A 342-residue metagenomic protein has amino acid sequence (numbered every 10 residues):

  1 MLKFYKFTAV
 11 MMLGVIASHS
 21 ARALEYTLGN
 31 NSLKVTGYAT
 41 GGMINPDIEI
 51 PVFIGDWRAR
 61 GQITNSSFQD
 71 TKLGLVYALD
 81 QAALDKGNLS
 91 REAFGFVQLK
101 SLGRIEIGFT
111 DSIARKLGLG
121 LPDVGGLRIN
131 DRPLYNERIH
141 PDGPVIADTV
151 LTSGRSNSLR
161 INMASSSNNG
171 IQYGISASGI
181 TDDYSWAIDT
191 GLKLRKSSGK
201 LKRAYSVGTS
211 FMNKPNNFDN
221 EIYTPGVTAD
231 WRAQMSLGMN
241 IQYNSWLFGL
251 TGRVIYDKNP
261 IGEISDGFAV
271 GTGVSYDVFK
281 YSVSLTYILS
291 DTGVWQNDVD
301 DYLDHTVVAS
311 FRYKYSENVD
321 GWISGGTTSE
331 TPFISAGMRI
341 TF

Functional and structural regions predicted by a protein language model:
M1-L28, S32: Cleavable N-terminal export/targeting peptides
E25-Y38, P51-G174, G179-W186: Outer membrane beta-barrel
Y26-L28, G61-S67, V97-L99, M163-S166 (+6 more regions): Residue-level signature of outer-membrane beta-barrel architecture
L33, Q69-L75, S101-E106, N168-I175 (+5 more regions): Repeated loop/turn-to-beta-strand initiation elements of outer-membrane beta-barrel proteins
G37-M43, Y77-Q81, F109-D111, I175-G179 (+6 more regions): Transmembrane beta-barrel strands of outer-membrane/channel proteins
D56-Q62, E92-F94, S158-N162, D189-G191 (+4 more regions): Membrane-embedded beta-strand positions in outer-membrane beta-barrel channels/transporters
A187-Y302, T306: Detector for outer-membrane/organellar transmembrane beta-barrel domains, recognizing the amphipathic beta-strand
T331-F342: Outer-membrane beta-barrel "beta-signal"
